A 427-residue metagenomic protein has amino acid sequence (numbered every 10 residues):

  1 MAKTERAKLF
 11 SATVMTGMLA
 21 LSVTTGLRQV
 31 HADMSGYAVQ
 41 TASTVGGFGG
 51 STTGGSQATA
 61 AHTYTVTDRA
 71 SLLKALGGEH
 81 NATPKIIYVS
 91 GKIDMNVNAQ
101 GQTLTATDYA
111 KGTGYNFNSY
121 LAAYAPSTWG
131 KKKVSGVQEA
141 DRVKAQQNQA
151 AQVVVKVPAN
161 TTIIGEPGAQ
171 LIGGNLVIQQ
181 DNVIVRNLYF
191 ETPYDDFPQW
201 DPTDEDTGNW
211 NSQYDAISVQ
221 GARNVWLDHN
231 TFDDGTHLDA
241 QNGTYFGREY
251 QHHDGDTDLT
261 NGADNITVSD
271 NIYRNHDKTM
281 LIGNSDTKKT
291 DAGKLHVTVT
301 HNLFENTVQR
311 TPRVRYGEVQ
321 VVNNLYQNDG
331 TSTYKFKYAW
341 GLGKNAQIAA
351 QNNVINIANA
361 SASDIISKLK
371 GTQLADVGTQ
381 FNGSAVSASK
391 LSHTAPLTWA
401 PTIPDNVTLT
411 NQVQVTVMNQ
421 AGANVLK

Functional and structural regions predicted by a protein language model:
A2-V14, T161: Bacterial N-terminal signal peptides that target proteins for export
T13-S22, V45: Bacterial N-terminal signal peptides
V23-D33: Sec-dependent signal peptide cleavage junction
T41-Y88: Acidic Gly/Asp/Thr-rich repetitive segments characteristic of extracellular carbohydrate-active and adhesion proteins
K74-A82, N96-T162, Q170-R186, T192-T203 (+1 more regions): Extracellular beta-strand-rich solenoid/capping regions of secreted or surface-exposed proteins that bind or remodel
A159-P167, D181-Y194, D215, G221-L238 (+7 more regions): Right-handed parallel beta-helix
R313-K427: Extracellular beta-rich repeat passengers
